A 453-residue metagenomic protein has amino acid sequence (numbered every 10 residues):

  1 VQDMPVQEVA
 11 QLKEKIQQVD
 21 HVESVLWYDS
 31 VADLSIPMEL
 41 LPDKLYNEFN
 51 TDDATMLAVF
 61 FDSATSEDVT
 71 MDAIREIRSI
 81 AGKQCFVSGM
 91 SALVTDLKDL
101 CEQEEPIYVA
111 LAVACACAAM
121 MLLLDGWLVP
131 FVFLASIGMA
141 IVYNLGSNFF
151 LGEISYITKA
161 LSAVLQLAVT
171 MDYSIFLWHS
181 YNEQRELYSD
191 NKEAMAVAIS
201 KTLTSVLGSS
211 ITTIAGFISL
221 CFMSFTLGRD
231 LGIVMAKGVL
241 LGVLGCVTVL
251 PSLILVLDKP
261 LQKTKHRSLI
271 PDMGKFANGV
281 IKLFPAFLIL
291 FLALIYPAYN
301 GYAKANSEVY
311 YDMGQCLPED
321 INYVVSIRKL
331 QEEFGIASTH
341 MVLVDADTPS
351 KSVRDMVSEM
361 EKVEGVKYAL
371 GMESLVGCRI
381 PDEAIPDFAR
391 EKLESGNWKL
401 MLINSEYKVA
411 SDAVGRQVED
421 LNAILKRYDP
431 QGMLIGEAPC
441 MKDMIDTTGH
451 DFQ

Functional and structural regions predicted by a protein language model:
V1-V94, V309, G314-Q453: Structured non-transmembrane domains adjacent to transmembrane bundles in polytopic membrane proteins
T65-V309, V409, R416, K426-Q453: Membrane-embedded transmembrane helical bundles of large multi-pass transporters/channels
